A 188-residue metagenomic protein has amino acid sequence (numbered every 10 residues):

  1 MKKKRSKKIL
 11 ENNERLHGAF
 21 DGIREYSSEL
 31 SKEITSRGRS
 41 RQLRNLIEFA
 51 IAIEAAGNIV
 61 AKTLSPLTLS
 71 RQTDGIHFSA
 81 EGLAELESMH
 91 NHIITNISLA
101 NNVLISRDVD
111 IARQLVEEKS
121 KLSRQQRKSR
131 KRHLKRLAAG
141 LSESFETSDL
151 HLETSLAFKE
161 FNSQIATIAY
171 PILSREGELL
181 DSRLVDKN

Functional and structural regions predicted by a protein language model:
M1-N188: Cytosolic, long alpha-helical scaffolding segments
